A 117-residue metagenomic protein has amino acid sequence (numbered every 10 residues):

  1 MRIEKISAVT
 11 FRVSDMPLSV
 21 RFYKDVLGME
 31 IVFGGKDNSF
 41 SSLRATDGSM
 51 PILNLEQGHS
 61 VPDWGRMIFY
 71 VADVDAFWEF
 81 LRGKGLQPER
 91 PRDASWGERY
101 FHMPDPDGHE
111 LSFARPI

Functional and structural regions predicted by a protein language model:
M1-L18, G48, G65-M67, R115-I117: N-terminal beta-strand motif that seeds the catalytic metal site of vicinal oxygen chelate
S7, S39-F40, G65, G97-R99: Residue-level marker for the onset of beta-strands and adjacent loop->beta junctions in well-ordered domains
V13-M16, M67-E110: Vicinal oxygen chelate
P17-I31: Amphipathic alpha-helical segments
G28-G34, P88-P91: Short secondary-structure junctions
E30-G65, E110-R115: Conserved short beta-strand elements that form part of the metal-binding/catalytic scaffold of enzyme active sites
